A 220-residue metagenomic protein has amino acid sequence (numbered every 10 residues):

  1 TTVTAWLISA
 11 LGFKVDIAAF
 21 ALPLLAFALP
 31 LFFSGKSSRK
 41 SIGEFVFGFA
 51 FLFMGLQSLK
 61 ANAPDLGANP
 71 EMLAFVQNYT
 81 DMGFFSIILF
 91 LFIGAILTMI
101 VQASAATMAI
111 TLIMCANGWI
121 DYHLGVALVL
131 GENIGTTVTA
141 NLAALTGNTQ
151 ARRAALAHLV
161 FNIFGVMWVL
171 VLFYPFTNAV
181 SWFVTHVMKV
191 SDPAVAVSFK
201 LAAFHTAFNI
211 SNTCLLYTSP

Functional and structural regions predicted by a protein language model:
T1-F20, T98-G135, A144-T146, W182-P193: Membrane-interfacial helix-loop connectors
T1-T2, F47-A50, M54, A95-V101 (+5 more regions): Transmembrane helix-bundle signature of multi-pass membrane transporters/permeases
A18-L22, K40-G48: Cytoplasmic-side transmembrane-helix entry/capping segments in multi-pass membrane proteins
V46, A151-F164, M188-L215: Structural signal for the N-terminal portions of transmembrane helices and their immediately preceding loop/interface
V46-G94: Helix-loop-helix hairpins and the membrane-proximal interhelical loops of multi-pass alpha-helical transport proteins
G67-M82, A179-S198: Membrane-interfacial helical/loop segments at transmembrane boundaries in membrane proteins
L73-F75, I88-F92, I120-V129, Q150-L156 (+1 more regions): The feature identifies polytopic integral membrane transport proteins across all domains of life
Y217-P220: Conserved small/polar residues in nucleotide/adenosyl-binding loops
